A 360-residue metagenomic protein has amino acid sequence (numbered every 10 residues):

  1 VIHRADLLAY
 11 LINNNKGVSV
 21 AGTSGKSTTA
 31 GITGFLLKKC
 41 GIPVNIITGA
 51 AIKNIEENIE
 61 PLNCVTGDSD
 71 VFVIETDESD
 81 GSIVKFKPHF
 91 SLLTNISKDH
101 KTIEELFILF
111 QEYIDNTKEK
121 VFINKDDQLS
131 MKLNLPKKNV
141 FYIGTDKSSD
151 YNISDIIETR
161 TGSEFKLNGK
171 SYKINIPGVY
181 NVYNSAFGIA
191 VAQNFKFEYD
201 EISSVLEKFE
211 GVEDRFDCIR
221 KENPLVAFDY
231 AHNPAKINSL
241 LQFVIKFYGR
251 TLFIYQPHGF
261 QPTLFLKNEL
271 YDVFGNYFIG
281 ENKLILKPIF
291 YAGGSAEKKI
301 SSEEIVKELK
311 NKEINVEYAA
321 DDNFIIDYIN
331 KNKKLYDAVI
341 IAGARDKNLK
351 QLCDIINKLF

Functional and structural regions predicted by a protein language model:
H3-K125, L129-N139, N168, A186 (+2 more regions): Phosphate-binding loop of NTP-binding sites
A5-D6, I47, K125, K138-T159 (+4 more regions): Beta-strand->loop->alpha-helix junctions that form or flank phosphate-binding loops in nucleotide-handling enzymes
Y10-L11, N54-E56, S130, D150 (+4 more regions): Generic structural signal for helix capping and beta-alpha/helix-loop junctions
T23, G49, N124-D126, T145 (+3 more regions): Cofactor-binding loop segments of dinucleotide-utilizing enzymes, especially the Rossmann-like FAD- and NAD(P)+-binding
L135-N139, F187-D214, C218-F360: ATP-dependent carboxylate-amine ligase
G162-L167: Short polybasic amphipathic segments
Y172-P177, P224-F228: Short pre-catalytic strand/loop immediately N-terminal to key active-site residues, enriched for Gly-Thr
